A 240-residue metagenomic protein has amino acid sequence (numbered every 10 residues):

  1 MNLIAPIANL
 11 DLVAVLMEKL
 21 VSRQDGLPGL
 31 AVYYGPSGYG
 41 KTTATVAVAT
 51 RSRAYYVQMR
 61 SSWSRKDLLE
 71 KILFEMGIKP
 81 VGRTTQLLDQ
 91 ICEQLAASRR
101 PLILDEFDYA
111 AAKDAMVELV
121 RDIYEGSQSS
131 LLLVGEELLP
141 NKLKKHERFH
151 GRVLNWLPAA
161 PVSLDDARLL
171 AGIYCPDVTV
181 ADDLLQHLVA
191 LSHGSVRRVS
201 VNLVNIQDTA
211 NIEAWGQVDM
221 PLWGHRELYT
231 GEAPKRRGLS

Functional and structural regions predicted by a protein language model:
M1-V15, G38-A47, D165, G172-S240: C-terminal alpha-helical "lid" subdomain
K19-P28, L95: Phosphate-binding P-loop
D25-T45: Walker A/P-loop nucleotide-binding motif
L30-V32, A54-Y55, R99-I103, S130-L132: Residue-level preference for the first positions of well-ordered beta-strands
A31-S37, I123-E147: Sensor-1/coupling segment of RecA-like P-loop NTPase cores
A49-S62: Conserved catalytic segments around the Walker B and adjacent sensor/switch elements of P-loop NTPase domains
A54, K144-P161: A short helix-turn-beta junction within AAA+ P-loop NTPase domains corresponding to the substrate/partner-engaging
S64-E70, K79-S130, K142, V162-A167 (+3 more regions): Mid-core helix/loop region of P-loop NTP-binding domains shared across ATPases and GTPases
